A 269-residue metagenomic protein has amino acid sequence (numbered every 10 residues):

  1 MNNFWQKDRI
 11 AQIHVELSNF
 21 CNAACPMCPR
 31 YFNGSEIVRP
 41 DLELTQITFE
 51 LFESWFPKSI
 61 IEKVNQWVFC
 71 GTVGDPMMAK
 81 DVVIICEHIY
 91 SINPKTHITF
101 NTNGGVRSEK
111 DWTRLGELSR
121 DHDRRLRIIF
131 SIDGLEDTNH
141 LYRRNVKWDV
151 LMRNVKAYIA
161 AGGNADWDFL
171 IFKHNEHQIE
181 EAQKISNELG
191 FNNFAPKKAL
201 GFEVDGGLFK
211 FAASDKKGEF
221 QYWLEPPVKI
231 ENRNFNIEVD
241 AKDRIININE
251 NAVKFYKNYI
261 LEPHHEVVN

Functional and structural regions predicted by a protein language model:
M1-R127, T138-D149, R153, K198 (+4 more regions): Conserved alpha-helical substructure of the radical SAM core
T72, D133, L170-F172: Short strand-loop junctions, especially beta-strand C-caps/beta-turns that link beta-sheets to coils or alpha-helices
D81, I85-Y90, E176-A195: Short, electropositive alpha-helical surface patch
I98, N164-A165, F194: Hydrophobic anchor at the start of a short beta-strand that flanks the dinucleotide cofactor-binding loop
I128-I132: Conserved phosphate-donor/acceptor-positioning beta-strand/loop module used by diverse small-molecule
V155-Q178, A182, A199-G201: Conserved strand-turn element in the central/C-terminal portion of the radical SAM core barrel that lines
K173-H174, N193-Y222: Flexible glycine/acidic-rich beta-alpha junction loops that bind and position SAM and/or redox cofactors in anaerobic
